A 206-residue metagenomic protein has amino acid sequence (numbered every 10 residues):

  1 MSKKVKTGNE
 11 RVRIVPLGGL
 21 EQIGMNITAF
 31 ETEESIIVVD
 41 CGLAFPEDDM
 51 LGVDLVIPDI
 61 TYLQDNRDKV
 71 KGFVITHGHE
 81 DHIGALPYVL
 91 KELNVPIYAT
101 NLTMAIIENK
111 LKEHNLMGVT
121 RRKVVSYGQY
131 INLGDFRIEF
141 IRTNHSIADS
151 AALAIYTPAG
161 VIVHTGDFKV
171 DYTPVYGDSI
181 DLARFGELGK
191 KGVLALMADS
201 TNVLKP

Functional and structural regions predicted by a protein language model:
S2-V74, H79-P206: His/Asp/Glu-rich metal-coordinating catalytic cores of metallo-dependent phosphodiesterases/hydrolases acting on
